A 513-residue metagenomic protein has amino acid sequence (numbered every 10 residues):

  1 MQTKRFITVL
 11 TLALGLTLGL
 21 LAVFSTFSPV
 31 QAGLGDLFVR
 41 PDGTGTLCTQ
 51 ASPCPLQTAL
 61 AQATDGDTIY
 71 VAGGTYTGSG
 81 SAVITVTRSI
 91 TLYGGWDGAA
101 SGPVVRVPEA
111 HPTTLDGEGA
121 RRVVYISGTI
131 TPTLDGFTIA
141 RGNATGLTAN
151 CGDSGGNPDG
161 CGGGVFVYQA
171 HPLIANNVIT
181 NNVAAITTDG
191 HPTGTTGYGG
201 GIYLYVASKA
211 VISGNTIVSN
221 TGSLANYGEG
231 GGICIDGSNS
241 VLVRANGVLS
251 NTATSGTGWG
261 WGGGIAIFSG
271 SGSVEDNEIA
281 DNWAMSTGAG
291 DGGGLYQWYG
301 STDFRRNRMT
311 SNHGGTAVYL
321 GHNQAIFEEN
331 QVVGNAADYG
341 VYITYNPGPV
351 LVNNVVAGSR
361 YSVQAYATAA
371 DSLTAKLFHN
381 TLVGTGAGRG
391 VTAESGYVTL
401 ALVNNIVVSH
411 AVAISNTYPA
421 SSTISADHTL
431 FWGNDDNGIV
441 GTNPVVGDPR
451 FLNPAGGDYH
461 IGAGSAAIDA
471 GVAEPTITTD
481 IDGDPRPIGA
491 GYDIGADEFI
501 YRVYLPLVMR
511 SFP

Functional and structural regions predicted by a protein language model:
M1-L34: Sec-dependent, cleavable N-terminal signal peptides
T26-T58, T75, P449-G457, A473: Right-handed parallel beta-helix/beta-solenoid
R40-T77, A82-V83, V123, D482 (+1 more regions): Acidic Gly/Asp/Thr-rich repetitive segments characteristic of extracellular carbohydrate-active and adhesion proteins
D42-T46, D67, G73-T77, G95-G102 (+6 more regions): Acidic glycine-/aspartate-rich tracts in secreted/extracellular proteins
Q57, A61-D65, T77-T91, A99-G136 (+5 more regions): Extracellular beta-strand-rich solenoid/capping regions of secreted or surface-exposed proteins that bind or remodel
Y70, S79-T91, S101-P108, A210-T216 (+4 more regions): Predominantly extracellular beta-rich ligand-binding scaffolds that present long acidic/polar faces for carbohydrate
G119-T131, T442-E498: C-terminal accessory segments
I130-G260, E275-E278, W283-T287: Right-handed parallel beta-helix
